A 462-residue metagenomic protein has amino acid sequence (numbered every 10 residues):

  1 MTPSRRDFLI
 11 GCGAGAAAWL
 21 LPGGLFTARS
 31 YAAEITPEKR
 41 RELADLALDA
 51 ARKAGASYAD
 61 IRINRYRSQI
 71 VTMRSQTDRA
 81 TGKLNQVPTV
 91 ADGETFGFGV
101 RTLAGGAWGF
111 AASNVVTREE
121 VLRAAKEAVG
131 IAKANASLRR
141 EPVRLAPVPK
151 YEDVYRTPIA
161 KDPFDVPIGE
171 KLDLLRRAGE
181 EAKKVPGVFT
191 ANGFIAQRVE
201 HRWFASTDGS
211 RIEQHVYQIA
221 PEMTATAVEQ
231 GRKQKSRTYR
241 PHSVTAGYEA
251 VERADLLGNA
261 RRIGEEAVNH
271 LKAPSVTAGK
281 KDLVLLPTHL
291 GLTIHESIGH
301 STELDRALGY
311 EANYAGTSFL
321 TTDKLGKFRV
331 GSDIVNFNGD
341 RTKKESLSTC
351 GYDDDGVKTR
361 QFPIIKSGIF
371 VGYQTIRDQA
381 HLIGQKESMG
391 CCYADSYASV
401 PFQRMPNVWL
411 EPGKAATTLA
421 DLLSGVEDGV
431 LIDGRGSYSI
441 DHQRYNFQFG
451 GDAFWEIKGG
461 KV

Functional and structural regions predicted by a protein language model:
T2-V462: N-terminal small-residue-enriched
